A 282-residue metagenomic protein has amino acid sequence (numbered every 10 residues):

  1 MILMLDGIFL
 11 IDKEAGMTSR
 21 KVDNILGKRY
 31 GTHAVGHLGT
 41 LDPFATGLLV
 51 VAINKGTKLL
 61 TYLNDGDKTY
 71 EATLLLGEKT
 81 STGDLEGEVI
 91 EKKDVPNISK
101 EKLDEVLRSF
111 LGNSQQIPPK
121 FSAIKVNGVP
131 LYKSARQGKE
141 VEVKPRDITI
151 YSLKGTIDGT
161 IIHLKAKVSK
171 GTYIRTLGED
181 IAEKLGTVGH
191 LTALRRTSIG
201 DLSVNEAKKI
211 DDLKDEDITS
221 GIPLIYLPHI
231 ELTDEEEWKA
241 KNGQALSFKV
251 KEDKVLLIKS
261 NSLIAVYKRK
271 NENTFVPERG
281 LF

Functional and structural regions predicted by a protein language model:
M1-G16, R20-L41, A45-L48, K100-K102 (+1 more regions): Accessory RNA 3′-end/elbow-binding domains used by RNA modification enzymes
I2, T40-L41, T61-N64, A123 (+1 more regions): Replace "in large, NTP-powered and nucleic-acid-processing enzymes" with "in large, NTP-powered factors and other
A34-N64, K133-R136: Glycine/acidic-rich beta-strand-loop module
V51, A72, G128, L177 (+2 more regions): Residue-level signal for inorganic ion chemistry
Y62-P118: Acidic, low-complexity central loop/insert segments
S122, V126-P145, I150-Y151: Extended alpha-helical targeting/anchoring segments, especially N-terminal organellar/secretory targeting helices
A123, P130, T160-V204: Pseudouridine synthase
D147-I162: Helix-hairpin-helix/helix-loop-helix acidic hairpins
